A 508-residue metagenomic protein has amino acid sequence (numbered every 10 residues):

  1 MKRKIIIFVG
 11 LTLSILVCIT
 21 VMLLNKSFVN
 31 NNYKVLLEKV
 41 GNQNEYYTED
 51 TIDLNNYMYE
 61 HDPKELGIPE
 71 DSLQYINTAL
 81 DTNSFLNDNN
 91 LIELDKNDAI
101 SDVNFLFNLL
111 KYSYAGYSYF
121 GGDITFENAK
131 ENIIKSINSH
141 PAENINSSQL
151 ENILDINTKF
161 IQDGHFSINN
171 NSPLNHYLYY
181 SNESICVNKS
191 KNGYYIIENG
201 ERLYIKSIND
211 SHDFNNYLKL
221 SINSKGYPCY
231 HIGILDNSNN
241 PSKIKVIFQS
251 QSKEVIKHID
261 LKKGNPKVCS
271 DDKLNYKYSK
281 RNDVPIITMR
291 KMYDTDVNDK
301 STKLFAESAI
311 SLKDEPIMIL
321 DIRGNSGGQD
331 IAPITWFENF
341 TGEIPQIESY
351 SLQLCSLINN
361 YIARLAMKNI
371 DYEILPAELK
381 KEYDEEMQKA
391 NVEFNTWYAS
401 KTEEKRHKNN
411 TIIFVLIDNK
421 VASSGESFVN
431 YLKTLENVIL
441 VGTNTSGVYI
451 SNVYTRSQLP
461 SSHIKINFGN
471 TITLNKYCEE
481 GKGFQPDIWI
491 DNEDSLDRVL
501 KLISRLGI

Functional and structural regions predicted by a protein language model:
K4-M318, I322-S326, T335, G342 (+4 more regions): Flexible, low-complexity junctional segments that flank or bridge functional domains
V284, D314-M318, N409-I413, E436-I439: Loop/turn elements at helix/coil->beta-strand transitions in domains of secreted/extracellular proteins
M289-M292, D321-N325, S349-Y361, L416-K420 (+2 more regions): Active-site-proximal beta-strand/loop segments in catalytic clefts of secreted hydrolases
D296-N298, G327-W336, S423-S427, Y449-N452 (+1 more regions): Extracytoplasmic/secreted cell-surface and envelope-processing proteins
L312-N395, K433: Glycine- and acidic-residue-enriched helix-capping/beta->alpha junction motif
T402-L416: Short, conserved helix/loop micro-motifs enriched in His/Cys and acidic residues
I412-T434, I439-G447: Extended C-terminal subregions enriched in glycine
L435, L440-R498: BRCT (BRCA1 C-terminal) domain core and associated BRCT-interaction motifs
